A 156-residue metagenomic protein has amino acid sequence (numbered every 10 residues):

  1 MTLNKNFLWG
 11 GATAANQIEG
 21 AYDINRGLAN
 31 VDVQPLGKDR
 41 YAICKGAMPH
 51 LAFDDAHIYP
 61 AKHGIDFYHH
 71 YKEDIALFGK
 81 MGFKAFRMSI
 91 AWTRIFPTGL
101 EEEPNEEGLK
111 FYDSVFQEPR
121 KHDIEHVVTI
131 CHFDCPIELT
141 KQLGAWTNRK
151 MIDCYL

Functional and structural regions predicted by a protein language model:
M1, G27-A29, A76, I90: N-terminal regions that are enriched for targeting/export leaders and immediately downstream pro/stem segments
M1-F7: N-terminal amphipathic alpha-helix/helix-capping segment at the start of soluble metabolic enzymes
F7-A15, G20, L36-D39, G79 (+1 more regions): Glycine-rich, aromatic-flanked loop segments that form ligand/cofactor-binding clefts across common enzyme folds
I24-K62, F96-E106, P136, K141: Aromatic- and acidic-residue-enriched carbohydrate-binding clefts of CAZyme catalytic domains
K45, I75-L156: Substrate-binding cleft and catalytic face of glycoside hydrolase catalytic domains, especially the flexible beta-alpha
A56-H70, R149: Active-site mouth loops of central-metabolism enzymes
